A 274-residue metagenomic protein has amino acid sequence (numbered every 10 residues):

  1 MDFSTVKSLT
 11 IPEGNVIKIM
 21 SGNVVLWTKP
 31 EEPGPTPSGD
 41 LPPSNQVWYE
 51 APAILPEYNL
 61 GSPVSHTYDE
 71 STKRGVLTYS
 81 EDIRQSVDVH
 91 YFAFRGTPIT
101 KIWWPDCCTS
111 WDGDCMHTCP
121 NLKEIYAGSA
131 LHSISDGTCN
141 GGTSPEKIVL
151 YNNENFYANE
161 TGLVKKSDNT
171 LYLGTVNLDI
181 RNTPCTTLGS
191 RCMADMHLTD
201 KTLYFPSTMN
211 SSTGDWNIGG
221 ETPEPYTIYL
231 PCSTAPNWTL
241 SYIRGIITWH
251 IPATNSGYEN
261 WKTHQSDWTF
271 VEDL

Functional and structural regions predicted by a protein language model:
M1-P37: Enriched but not universal
V24-E31, L173-L178, E259-H264: Short, surface-exposed terminal/edge motifs of secreted or surface/virion proteins that either
P37-S44: Beta-strand/beta-sandwich contexts
S44-L55, D69-V87, R95-S110, C119-S133 (+6 more regions): Structural signature of tandem-repeat unit edges
L60-S65: N-terminal accessory interaction module
